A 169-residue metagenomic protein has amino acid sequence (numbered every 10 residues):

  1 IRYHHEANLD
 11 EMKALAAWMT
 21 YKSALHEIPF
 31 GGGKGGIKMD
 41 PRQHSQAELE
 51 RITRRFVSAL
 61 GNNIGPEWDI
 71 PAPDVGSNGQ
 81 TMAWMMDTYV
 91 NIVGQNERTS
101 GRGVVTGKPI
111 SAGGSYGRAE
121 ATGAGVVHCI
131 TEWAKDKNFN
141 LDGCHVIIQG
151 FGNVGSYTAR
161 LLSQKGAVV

Functional and structural regions predicted by a protein language model:
I1-T20: N-terminal cap/recognition module
T20-D142, Q164: Glycine/serine-rich phosphate-binding loop and adjoining beta1-alpha1 elements at the start of nucleotide-handling
V146-I148: Hydrophobic Val/Ile/Leu positions in short beta-strands of Rossmann-like dinucleotide-binding domains
G150-G152: Glycine-rich Rossmann-fold phosphate-binding loop(s) that bind the pyrophosphate of adenine dinucleotide cofactors
G155-S156: N-terminal Rossmann-fold NAD(P) dinucleotide-binding loop
A159, S163: Gly/Ala-rich phosphate-binding loop of Rossmann-like dinucleotide-binding domains, activating on the conserved
K165-V169: NAD(P)-binding Rossmann-fold cofactor-contacting core
